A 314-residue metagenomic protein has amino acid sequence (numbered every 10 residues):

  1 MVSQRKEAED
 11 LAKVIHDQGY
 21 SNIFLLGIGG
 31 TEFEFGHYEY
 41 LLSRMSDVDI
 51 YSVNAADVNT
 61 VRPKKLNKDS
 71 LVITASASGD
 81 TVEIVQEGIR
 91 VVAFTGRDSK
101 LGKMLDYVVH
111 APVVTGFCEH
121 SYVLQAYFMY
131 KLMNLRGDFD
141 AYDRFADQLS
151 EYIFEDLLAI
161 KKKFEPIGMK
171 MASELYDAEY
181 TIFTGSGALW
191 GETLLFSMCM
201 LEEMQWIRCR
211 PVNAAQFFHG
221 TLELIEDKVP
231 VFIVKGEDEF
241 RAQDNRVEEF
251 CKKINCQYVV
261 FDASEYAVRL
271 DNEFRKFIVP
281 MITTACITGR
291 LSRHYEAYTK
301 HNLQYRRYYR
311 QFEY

Functional and structural regions predicted by a protein language model:
M1-N22, T115-F117, Y130-N213, Y305-Y314: Active-site phosphate/pyrophosphate-binding segments
V14, T60-N67, T221-I225: Short amphipathic alpha-helix with an adjacent loop that forms part of the alpha/beta core around
S21-R144, V234-V260, S264: Glycine-rich phosphate-binding loops that contact phosphosugars or nucleotide phosphates
L66-D69, V123-F128, I225-D227, D271-V279: Short, surface-exposed amphipathic charged segments that create phosphate/polyanion-binding patches used for binding
D98-V109, T221-E223, A267-F277: Glycine-rich, charge-decorated loop segments at or immediately adjacent to ligand/cofactor-binding or catalytic sites
G191-V260: Internal helical hairpin/lid segments
V247-Y314: Phosphate-moiety recognition in structured ligand-binding domains
